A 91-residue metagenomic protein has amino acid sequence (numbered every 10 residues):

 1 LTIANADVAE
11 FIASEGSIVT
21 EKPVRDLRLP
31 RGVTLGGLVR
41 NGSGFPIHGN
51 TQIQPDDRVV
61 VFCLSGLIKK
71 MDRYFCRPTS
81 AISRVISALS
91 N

Functional and structural regions predicted by a protein language model:
L1-A4: A glycine-rich beta-turn/hairpin centered on an aromatic-Pro dipeptide
A6-V8: A general secondary-structure signal for short beta-strands and their flanking turns/coil in non-transmembrane regions
E10-R77: Cytosolic Rossmann-like ligand/nucleotide-binding regulatory domains
K70-N91: Short, compositionally biased
